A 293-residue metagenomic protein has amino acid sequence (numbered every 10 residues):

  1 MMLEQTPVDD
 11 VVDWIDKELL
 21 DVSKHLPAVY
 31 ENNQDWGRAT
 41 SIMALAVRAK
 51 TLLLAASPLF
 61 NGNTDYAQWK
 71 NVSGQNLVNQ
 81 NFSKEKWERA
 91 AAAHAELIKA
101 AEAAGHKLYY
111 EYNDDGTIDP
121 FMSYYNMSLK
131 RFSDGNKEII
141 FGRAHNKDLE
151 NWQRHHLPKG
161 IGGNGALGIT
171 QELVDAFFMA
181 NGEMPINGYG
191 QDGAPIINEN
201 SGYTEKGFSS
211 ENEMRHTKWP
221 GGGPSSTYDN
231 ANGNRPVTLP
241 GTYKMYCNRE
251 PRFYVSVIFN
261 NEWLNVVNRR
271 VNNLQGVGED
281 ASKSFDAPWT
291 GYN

Functional and structural regions predicted by a protein language model:
M1-G168: Structured, solvent-exposed acidic/aromatic patches
A93, K107-N293: Elongated scaffold/linker segments in the mid-to-C-terminal portions of large proteins
